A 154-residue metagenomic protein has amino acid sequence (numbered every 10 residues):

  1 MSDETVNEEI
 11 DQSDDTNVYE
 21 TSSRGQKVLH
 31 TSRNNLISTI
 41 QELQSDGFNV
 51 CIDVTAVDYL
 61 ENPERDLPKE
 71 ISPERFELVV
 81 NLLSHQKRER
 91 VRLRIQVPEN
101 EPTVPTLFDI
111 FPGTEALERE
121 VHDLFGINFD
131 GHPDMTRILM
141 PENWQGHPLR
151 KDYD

Functional and structural regions predicted by a protein language model:
M1-D154: Terminal low-complexity/charged segments
